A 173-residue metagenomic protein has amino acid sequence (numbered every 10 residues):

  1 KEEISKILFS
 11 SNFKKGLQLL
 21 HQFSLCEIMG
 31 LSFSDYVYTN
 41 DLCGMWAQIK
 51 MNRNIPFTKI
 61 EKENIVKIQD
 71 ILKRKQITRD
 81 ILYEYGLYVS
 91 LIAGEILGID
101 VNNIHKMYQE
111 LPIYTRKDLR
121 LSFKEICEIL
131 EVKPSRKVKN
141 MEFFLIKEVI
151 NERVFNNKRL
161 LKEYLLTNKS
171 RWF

Functional and structural regions predicted by a protein language model:
E2: Divalent-cation-assisted or electrostatically stabilized phosphate/pyrophosphate-binding catalytic cores
S5-K6, E128: Generic recognition of flexible, low-complexity loop/linker segments
K6-F9, N54: Amphipathic alpha-helical "coupling" segments that flank catalytic cores
F13: Catalytic core of bacterial c-di-GMP phosphodiesterases, primarily the EAL and HD-GYP domains, capturing alpha-helical
L19-F173: C-terminal subdomains that position terminal phosphate/3'-OH groups for nucleotidyl transfer/ligation, primarily on
